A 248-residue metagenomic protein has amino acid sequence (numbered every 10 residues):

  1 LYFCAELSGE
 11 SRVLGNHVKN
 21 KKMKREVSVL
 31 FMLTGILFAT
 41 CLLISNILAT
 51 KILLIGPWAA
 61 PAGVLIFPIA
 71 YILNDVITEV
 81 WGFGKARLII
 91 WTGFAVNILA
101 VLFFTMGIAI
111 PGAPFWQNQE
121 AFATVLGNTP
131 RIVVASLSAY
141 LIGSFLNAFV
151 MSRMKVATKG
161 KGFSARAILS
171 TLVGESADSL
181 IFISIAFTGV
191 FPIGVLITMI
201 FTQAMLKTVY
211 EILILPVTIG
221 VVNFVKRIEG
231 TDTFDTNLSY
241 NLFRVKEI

Functional and structural regions predicted by a protein language model:
K21-F94, I98: Hydrophobic transmembrane alpha-helices
A49, L53, A100-G107, G143 (+4 more regions): Alpha-helical transmembrane segments and their lipid-water interface positions in multi-pass membrane proteins
M106-R131: Membrane-interface interhelical connector segments
A157-S176: Internal alpha-helical transmembrane segments of multi-pass membrane proteins
S170, T198-E211: Pore-lining and gate-forming transmembrane alpha-helices of multi-pass membrane transport proteins
V225-I248: Short, highly charged, low-complexity non-transmembrane loops/tails of multi-pass membrane proteins
